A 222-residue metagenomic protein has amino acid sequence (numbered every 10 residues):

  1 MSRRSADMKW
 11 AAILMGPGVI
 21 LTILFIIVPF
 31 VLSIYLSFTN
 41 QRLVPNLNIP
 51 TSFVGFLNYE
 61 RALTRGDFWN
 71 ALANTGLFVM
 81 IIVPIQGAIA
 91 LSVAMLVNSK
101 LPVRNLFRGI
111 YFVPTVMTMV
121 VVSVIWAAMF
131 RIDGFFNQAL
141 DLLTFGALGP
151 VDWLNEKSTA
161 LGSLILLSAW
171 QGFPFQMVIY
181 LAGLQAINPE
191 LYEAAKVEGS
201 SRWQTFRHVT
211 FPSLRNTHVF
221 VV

Functional and structural regions predicted by a protein language model:
R3-V222: A structural signal for multi-pass alpha-helical bundles of membrane permease subunits that mediate small-molecule
